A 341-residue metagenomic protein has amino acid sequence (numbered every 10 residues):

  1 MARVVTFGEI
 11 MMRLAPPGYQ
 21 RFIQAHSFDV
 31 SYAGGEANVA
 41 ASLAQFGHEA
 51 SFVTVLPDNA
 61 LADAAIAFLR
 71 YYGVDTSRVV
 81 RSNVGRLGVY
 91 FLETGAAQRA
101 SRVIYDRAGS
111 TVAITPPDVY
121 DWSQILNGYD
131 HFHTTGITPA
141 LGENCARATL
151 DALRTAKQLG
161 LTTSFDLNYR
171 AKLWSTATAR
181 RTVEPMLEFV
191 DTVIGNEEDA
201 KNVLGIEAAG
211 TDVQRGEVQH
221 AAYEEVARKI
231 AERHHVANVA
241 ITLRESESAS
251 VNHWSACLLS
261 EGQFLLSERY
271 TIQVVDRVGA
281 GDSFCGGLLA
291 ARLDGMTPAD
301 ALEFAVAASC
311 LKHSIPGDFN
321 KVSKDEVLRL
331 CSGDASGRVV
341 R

Functional and structural regions predicted by a protein language model:
M1-D75, A96-Q98, T115-D118, Q273-V275 (+1 more regions): Glycine-rich phosphate/adenosyl-contacting loop at the front of the ribokinase-like
T6-Q20, V251-S267: Acidic-glycine-rich active-site phosphate/pyrophosphate-binding loop
E49-P139, V327-R341: Conserved N-terminal subdomain of the carbohydrate kinase-like
R147-G160, R181-F189: Catalytic-core regions built around general acid/base machinery
K157-T162, H234-A237: A short helix->loop->beta-strand "cap" motif at the edges of active sites that frequently abuts
T163-F165, V193: Hydrophobic faces of well-ordered beta-strands that scaffold small-molecule active sites in alpha/beta enzyme cores
L173-G262: Conserved phosphate/ATP/ADP-binding segment of small-molecule kinases
F264-D334: Conserved post-catalytic alpha-helical subdomain immediately downstream of the catalytic base and nucleotide-binding
